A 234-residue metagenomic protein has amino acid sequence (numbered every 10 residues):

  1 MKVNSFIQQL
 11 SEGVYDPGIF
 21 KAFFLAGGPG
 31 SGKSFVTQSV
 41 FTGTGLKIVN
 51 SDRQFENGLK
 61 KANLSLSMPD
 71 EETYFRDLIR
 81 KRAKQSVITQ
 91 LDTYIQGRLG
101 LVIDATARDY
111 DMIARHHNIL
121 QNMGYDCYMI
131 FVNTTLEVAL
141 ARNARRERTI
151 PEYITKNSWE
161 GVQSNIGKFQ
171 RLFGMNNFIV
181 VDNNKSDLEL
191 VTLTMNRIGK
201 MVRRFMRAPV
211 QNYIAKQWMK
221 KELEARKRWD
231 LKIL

Functional and structural regions predicted by a protein language model:
G13-F20, T93-I95: Phosphate-binding P-loop
A22-F24: Short hydrophobic/aromatic beta-strand immediately N-terminal to the Walker A/P-loop
G28-P29: The conserved Walker
G32: Conserved glycine(s) of the Walker
F35-L99, D111: Conserved substrate/cofactor phosphate-moiety recognition/catalytic segment in nucleotide-dependent phosphotransferases
D104-I113: Acidic, metal-coordinating catalytic cores used for nucleic-acid/nucleotide bond scission and strand-transfer chemistry
Q121-R142: Conserved phosphate-donor/acceptor-positioning beta-strand/loop module used by diverse small-molecule
L136-L234: Conserved GTP-binding G-domain of TRAFAC-class P-loop NTPases and closely related GTPase folds
